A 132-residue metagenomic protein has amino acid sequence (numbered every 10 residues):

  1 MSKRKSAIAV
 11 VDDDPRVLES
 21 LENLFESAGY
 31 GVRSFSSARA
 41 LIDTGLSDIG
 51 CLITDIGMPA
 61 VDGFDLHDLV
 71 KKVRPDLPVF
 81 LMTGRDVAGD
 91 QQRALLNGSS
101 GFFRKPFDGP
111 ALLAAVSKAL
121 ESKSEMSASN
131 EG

Functional and structural regions predicted by a protein language model:
P15-R33: Two-component/phosphorelay signaling modules centered on CheY-like receiver
S34-C51: Acidic, metal-coordinating helix/loop segments flanking the phosphotransfer/catalytic sites of two-component signaling
T54-D55: Active-site T/S-Asp motif of two-component receiver
M58: Receiver (REC) domain active-site loop signature in two-component systems and cognate sites in sensor histidine kinases
F107-S117, S124: C-terminal output helix
